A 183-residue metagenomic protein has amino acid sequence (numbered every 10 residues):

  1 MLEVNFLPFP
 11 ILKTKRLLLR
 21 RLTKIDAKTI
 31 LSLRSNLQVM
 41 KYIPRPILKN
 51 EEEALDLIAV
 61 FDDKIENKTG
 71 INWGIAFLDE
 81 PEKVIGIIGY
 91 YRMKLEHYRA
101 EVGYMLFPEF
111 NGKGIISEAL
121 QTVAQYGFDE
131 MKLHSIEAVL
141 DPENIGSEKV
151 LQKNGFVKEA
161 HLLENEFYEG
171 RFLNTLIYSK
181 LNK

Functional and structural regions predicted by a protein language model:
M1-K41, N72, A76-K183: Acyl-donor (CoA/ACP) binding surface of acyl/acetyltransferases
Q38-V60, I71-W73: Conserved GNAT-fold acetyl-CoA-binding loop/helix
V60-K64, Y126: A generic secondary-structure signal
K64-T69, F156: Short loop/turn motifs at secondary-structure junctions and domain boundaries
